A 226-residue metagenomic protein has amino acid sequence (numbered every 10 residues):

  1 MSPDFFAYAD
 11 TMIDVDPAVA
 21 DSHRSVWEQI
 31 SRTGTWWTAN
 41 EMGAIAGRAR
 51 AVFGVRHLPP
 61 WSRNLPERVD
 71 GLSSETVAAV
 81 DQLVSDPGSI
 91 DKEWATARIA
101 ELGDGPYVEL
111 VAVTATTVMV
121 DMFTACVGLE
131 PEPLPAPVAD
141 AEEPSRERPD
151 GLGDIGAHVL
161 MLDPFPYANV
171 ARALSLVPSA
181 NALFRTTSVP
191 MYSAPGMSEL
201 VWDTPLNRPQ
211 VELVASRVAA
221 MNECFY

Functional and structural regions predicted by a protein language model:
M1-Y226: Hydrophobic alpha-helical segments
